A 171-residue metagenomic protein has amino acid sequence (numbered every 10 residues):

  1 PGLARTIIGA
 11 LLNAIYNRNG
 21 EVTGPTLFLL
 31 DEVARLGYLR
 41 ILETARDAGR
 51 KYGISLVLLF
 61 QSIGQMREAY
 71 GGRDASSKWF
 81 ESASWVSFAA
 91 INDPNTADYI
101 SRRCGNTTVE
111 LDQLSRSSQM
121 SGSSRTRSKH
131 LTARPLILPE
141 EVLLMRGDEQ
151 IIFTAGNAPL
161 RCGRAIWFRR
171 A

Functional and structural regions predicted by a protein language model:
P1-S128, C162-R170: Conserved P-loop NTPase motor cores
L111-N157: Conserved AAA+ ATPase small/helical "lid" subdomain
G156, R170-A171: Generic signature of intrinsically disordered, low-complexity segments enriched in small/polar residues
